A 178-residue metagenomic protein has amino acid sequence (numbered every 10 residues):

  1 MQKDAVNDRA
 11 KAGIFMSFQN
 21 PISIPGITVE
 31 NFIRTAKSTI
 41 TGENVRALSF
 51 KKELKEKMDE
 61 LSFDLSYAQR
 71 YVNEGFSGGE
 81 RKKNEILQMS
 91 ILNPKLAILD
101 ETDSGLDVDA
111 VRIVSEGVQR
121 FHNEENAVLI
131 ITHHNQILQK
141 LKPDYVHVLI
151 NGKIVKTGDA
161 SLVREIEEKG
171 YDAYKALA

Functional and structural regions predicted by a protein language model:
M1-R9, N73: ABC ATPase NBD Q-loop/coupling interface
Q19-I24, H133-H134: Catalytic "switch" loops of ABC-type ATPases
I22-K95: ABC-family P-loop ATPase nucleotide-binding domains
I98-T102, D109: Walker B catalytic motif
V111-E124: Helical segment within the ABC ATPase nucleotide-binding domain
E125-H133: Conserved H-loop
H134-L141: Conserved H-loop
Y145, L149, K153-A176: Conserved beta-strand-loop-alpha-helix hinge in the C-terminal portion of ABC ATPase nucleotide-binding domains
